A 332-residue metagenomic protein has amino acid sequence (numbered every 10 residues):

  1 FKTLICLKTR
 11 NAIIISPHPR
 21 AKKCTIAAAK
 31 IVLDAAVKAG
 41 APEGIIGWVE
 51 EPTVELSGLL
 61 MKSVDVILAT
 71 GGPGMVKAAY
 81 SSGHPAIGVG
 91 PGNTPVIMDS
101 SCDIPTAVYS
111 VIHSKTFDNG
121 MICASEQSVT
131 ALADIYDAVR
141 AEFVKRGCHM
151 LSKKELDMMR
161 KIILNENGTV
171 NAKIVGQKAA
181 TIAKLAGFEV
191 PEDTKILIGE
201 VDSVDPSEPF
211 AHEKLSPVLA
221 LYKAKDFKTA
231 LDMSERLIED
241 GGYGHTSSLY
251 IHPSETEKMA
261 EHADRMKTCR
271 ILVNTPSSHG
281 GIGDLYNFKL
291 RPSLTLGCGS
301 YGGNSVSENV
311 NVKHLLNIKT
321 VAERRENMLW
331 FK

Functional and structural regions predicted by a protein language model:
F1, I5-A12, V76-D205, W330-F331: ALDH superfamily catalytic-core signature
F1-T106: Rossmann-like NAD(P) dinucleotide-binding subdomain of oxidoreductase/dehydrogenase enzymes
T3-C6, K30, D65, H84-P85 (+5 more regions): Short, solvent-exposed amphipathic alpha-helical segments in soluble enzyme and RNA/protein-processing domains
L4-I5, N11-I14, G44-G47, D65-L68 (+11 more regions): Structural motif
C6-L7, K38-P42, G58-K62, L68 (+9 more regions): Solvent-exposed alpha-helices and their adjacent loops that cap or buttress functional pockets in soluble metabolic
R20-K23, A27, E55, K62 (+13 more regions): Conserved active-site and cofactor/substrate-binding residues in soluble primary-metabolism enzymes
M61-V64, D103, L164-A172, F210-H212 (+2 more regions): Short, surface-exposed amphipathic charged segments that create phosphate/polyanion-binding patches used for binding
F188-K332: Conserved C-terminal structural/oligomerization subdomain of aldehyde/semialdehyde dehydrogenase
